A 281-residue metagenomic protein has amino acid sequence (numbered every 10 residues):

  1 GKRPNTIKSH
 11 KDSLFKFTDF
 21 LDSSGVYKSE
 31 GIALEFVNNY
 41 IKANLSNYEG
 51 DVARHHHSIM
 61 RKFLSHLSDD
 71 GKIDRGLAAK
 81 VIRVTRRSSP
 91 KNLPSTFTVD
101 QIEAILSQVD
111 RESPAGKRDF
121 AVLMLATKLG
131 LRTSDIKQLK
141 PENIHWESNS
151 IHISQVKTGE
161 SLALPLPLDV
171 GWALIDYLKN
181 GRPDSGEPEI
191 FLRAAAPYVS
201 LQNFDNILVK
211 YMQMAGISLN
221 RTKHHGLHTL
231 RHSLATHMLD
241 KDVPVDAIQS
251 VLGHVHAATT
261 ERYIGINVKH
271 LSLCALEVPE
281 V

Functional and structural regions predicted by a protein language model:
G1-V281: Conserved catalytic core of the tyrosine transesterase superfamily
